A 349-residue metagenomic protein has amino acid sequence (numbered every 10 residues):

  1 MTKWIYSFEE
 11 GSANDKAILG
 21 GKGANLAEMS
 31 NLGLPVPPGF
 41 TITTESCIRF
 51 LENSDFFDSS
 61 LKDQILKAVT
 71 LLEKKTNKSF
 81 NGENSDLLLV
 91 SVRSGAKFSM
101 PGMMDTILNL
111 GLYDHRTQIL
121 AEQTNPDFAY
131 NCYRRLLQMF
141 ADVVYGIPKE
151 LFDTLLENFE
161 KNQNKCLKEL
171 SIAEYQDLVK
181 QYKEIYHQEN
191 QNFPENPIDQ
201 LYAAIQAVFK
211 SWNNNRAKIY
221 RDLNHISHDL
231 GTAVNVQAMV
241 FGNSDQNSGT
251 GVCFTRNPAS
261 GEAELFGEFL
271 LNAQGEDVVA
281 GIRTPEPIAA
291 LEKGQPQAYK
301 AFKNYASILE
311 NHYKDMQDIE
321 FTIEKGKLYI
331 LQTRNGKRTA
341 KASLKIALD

Functional and structural regions predicted by a protein language model:
M1-D349: Nucleotide/phosphate-binding sheet-loop regions of phosphoryl- and nucleotidyl-transfer enzymes
